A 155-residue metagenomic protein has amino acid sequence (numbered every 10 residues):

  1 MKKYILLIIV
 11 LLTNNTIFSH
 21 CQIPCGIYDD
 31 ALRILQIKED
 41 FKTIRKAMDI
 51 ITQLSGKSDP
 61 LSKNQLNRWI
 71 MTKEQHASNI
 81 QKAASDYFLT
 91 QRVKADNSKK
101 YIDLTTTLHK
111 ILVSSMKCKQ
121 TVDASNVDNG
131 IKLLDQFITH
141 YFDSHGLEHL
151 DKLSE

Functional and structural regions predicted by a protein language model:
Y4-T13: Sec-dependent N-terminal signal peptides
F18-P60: Immediate post-signal-peptide N-terminus of mature secreted/exported proteins
C21-C25, D29, W69, N79 (+3 more regions): Long, charged/polar, soluble alpha-helical segments
I34, K110-E155: C-terminal amphipathic alpha-helix
M48-F88: Alpha-helical segments in soluble extracytoplasmic regions
M48-S62, Q91, A95, S115-S125 (+1 more regions): Secondary-structure edge/capping motif, primarily at the C-terminal ends of alpha-helices and the immediately following
N64-T72, S98-T105, V127-L133: Short, charged, amphipathic alpha-helical segments
H76, Q81-K119: Long, amphipathic, charge-rich alpha-helical segments that form helical bundles/coiled-coils
